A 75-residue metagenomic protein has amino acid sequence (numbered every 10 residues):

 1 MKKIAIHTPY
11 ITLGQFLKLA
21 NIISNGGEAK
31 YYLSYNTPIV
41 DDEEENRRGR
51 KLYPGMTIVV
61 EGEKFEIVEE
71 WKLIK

Functional and structural regions predicted by a protein language model:
M1-I11, I74: A detector for short, charged/polar N-terminal pre-domain segments
I4-I6, I22-I23, P38-V40, I58 (+1 more regions): Hydrophobic aliphatic residue packing
I6, T12, G27-E28, E61: A general marker of short, structured functional hotspots
T8, D42-E44, W71: Short, well-ordered turn and helix-capping elements at secondary-structure junctions
L13-P54: A basic, amphipathic helix-loop patch mediating RNA/tRNA/ribosome contacts
R47-K75: C-terminal structural segments of small proteins and small subunits
